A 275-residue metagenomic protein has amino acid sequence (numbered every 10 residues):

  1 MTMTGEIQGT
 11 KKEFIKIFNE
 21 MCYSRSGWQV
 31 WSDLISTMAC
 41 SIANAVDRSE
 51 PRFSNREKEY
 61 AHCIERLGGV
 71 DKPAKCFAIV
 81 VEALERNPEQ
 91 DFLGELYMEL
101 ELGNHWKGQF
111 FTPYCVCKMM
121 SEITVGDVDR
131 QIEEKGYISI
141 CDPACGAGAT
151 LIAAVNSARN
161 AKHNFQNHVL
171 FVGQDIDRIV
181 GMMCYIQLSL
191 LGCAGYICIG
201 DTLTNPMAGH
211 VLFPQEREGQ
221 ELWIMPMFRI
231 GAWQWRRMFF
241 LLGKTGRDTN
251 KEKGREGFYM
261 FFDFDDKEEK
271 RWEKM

Functional and structural regions predicted by a protein language model:
M1-M3, M21, M38, M98 (+7 more regions): Detector for methionine-enriched segments
T2-A144, G148-K162: Class I S-adenosyl-L-methionine
M3, F14-T37, S41-I42, C115 (+7 more regions): Non-transmembrane, interaction-prone segments in cytosolic or luminal domains
V116-G219: Conserved S-adenosyl-L-methionine
Q187-A194, C198-M275: S-adenosylmethionine
